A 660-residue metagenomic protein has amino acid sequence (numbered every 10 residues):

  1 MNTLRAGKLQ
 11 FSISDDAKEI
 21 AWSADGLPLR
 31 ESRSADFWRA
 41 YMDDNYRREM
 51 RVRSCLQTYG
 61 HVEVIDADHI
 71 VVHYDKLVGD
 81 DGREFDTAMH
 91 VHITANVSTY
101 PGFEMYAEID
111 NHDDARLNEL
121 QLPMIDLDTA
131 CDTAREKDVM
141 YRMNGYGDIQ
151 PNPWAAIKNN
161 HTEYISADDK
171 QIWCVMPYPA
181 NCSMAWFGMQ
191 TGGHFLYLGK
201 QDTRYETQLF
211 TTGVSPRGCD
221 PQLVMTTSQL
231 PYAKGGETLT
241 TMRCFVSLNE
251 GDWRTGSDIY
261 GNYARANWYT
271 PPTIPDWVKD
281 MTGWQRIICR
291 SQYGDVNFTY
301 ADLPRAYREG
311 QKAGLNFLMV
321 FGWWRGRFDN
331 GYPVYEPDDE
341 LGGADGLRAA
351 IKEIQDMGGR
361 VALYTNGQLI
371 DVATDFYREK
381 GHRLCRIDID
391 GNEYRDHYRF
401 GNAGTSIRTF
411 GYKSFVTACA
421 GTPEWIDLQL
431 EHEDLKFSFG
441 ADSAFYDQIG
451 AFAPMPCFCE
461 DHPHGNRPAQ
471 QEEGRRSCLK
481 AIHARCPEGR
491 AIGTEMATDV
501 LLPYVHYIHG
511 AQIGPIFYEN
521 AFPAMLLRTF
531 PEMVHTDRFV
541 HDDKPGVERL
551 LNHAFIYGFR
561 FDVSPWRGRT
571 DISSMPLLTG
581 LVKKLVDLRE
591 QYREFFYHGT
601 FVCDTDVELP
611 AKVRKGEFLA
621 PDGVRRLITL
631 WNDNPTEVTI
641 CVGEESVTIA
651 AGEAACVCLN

Functional and structural regions predicted by a protein language model:
L4-R5, A167-W277, Y300-A301: Beta-strand-rich recognition/accessory modules
K8, A107, G236, G310 (+5 more regions): Conserved, mostly hydrophobic/aromatic
L9, L29-C55, E63, H69-G79 (+1 more regions): Polysaccharide-binding surfaces and accessory modules of carbohydrate-active proteins
D15, E237-M242, L430-E433, P468-E644 (+1 more regions): Active-site-proximal substrate-binding groove within the catalytic cores of carbohydrate-active enzymes
V72-K76, V91-A95, A107-I109, M225 (+3 more regions): Short, hydrophobic/aromatic-enriched beta-strand segments in well-ordered soluble domains
L248-R327: An acidic-aromatic substrate-binding cleft motif
L315, G440-D442, F559: A structural motif
M319-K544, R549, S573: Aromatic- and carboxylate-enriched substrate-binding clefts and catalytic-loop regions of carbohydrate-active enzymes
